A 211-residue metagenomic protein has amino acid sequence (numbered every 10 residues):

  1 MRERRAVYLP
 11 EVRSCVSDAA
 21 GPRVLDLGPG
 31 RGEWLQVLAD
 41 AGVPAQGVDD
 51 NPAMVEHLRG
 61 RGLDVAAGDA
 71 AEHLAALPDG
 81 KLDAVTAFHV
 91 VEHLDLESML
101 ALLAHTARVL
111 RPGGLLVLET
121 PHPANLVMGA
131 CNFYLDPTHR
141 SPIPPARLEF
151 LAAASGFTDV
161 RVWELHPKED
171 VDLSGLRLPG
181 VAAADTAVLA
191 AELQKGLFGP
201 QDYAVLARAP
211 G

Functional and structural regions predicted by a protein language model:
M1-G80, A84-F88, L100-L103, E164-L165 (+2 more regions): Conserved N-terminal segment of class I S-adenosyl-L-methionine
A45, L116-L118: Hydrophobic/aromatic residues located in beta-strands of well-ordered beta-sheets within soluble catalytic
H89-H93: Short catalytic micro-motifs in class I SAM-dependent methyltransferases
L100-P112: A short glycine-rich, Lys/Arg-flanked "PGG" loop and its adjoining helix->strand segment in the class I
L118-H139: Short, glycine-/aromatic-enriched active-site segment of Class I SAM-dependent methyltransferases
R140-G156: Short alpha-helix
F150, V160-G211: A C-terminal cap/extension of S-adenosyl-L-methionine-dependent methyltransferases that defines the acceptor-substrate
